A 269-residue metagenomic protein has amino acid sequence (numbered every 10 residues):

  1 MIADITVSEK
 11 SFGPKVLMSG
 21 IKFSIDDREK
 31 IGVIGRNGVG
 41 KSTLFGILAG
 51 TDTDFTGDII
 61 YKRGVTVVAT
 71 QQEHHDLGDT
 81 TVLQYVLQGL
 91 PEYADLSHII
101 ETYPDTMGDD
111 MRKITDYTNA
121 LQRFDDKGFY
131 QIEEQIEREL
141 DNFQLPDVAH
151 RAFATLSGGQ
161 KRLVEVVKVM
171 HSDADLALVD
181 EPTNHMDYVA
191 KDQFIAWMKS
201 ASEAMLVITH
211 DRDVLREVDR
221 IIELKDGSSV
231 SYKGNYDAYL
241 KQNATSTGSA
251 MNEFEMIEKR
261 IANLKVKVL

Functional and structural regions predicted by a protein language model:
M1-E255: ABC ATP-binding cassette signature C-motif
K259-L269: Short cytosolic helices in intracellular loops of multi-pass membrane proteins
